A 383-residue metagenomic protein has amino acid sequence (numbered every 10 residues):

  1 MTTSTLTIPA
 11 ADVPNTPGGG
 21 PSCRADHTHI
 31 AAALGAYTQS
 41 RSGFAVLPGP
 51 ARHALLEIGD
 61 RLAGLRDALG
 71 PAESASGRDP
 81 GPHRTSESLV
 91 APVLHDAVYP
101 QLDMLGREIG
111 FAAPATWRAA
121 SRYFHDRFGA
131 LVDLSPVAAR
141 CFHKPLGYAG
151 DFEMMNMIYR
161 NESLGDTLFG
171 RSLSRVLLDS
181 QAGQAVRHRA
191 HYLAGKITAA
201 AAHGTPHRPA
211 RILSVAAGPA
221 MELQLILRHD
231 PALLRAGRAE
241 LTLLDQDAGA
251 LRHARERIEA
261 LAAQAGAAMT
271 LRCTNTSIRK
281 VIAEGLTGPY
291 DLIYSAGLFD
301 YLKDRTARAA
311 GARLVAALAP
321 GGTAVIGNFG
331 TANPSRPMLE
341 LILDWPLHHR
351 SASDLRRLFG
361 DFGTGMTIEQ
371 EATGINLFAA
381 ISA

Functional and structural regions predicted by a protein language model:
T2-E108, S180-Q184, H188-A200, P206 (+6 more regions): Class I (Rossmann-like) S-adenosyl-L-methionine-dependent methyltransferase catalytic domain, capturing the SAM-binding
P92-G204: Conserved Class I S-adenosyl-L-methionine-dependent methyltransferase catalytic core
L134-P136, I293, N333-M338: Short acidic (Asp/Glu) and glycine-rich catalytic loops that position anionic groups and cofactors
L213-A216: Conserved S-adenosyl-L-methionine
A283-I293: A short acidic, Gly/Pro-enriched loop at the edge of an enzyme's catalytic core that lines a small-molecule cofactor
S295-L298: A short beta-strand submotif of the Rossmann-like class I SAM-dependent methyltransferase core that lines
D300-L302: A short His-aromatic
R308-T323: A short glycine-rich, Lys/Arg-flanked "PGG" loop and its adjoining helix->strand segment in the class I
